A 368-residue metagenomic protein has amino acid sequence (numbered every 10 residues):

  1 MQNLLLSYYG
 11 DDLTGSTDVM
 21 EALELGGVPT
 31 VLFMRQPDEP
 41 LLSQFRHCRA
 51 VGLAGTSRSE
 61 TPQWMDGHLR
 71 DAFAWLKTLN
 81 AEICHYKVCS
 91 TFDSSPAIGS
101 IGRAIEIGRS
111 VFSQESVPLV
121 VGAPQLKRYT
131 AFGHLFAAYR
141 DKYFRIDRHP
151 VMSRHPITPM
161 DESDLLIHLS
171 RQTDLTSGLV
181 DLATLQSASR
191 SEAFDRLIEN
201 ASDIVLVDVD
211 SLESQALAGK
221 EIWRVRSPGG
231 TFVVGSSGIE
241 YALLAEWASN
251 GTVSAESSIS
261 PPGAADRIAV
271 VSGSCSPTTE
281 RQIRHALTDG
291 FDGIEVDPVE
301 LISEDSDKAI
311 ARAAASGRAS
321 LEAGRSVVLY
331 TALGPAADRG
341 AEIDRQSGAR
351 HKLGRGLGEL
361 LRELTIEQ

Functional and structural regions predicted by a protein language model:
Q2-H47, G67-H68, G122-Q125: N-terminal basic/disordered segments at the start of proteins
Q2-L5, R49, T61-M65, D71-V88 (+1 more regions): Cap/lid and interdomain-hinge subdomains that line or gate substrate/regulatory clefts in soluble alpha/beta enzymes
D18-E21, P96-S100, R128-A137, S191-E192 (+4 more regions): Short acidic, glycine/serine/threonine-rich loops at helix termini
G52-G55, K87, P118-G122, L206-D210 (+3 more regions): Short beta-strand segments
D71, K77, A81-K87, G219 (+4 more regions): Hydrophobic alpha/beta core scaffold segments
L212-G230, V234-P277: Long, internal scaffold/assembly segments composed of regular secondary structure
E256-E359: A glycine- and small/hydrophobic-rich beta-loop-beta segment that serves as a flexible "lid/hinge" or phosphate-binding
